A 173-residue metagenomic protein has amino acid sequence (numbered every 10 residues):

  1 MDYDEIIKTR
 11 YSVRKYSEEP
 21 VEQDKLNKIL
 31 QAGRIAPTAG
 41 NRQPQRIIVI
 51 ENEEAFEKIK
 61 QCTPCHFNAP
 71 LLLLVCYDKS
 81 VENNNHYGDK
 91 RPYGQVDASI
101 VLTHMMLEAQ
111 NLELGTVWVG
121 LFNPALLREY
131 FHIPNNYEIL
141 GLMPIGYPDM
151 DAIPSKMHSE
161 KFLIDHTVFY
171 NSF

Functional and structural regions predicted by a protein language model:
Y3-P20, K25, D89, L142-F173: C-terminal helix-cap and adjacent tail motif
N27-Q31, I35-V101: Glycine/small-residue-rich phosphate/adenosyl-binding loop
H66-L73, H132-P154: A glycine-rich helix N-cap at a beta->alpha junction
Y77, L121, Y147: Short secondary-structure boundary segments
E113: Structured binding elements
V119-N136: Active-site helix/loop module of the DD-peptidase/beta-lactamase fold, centered on the serine-lysine SxxK catalytic
